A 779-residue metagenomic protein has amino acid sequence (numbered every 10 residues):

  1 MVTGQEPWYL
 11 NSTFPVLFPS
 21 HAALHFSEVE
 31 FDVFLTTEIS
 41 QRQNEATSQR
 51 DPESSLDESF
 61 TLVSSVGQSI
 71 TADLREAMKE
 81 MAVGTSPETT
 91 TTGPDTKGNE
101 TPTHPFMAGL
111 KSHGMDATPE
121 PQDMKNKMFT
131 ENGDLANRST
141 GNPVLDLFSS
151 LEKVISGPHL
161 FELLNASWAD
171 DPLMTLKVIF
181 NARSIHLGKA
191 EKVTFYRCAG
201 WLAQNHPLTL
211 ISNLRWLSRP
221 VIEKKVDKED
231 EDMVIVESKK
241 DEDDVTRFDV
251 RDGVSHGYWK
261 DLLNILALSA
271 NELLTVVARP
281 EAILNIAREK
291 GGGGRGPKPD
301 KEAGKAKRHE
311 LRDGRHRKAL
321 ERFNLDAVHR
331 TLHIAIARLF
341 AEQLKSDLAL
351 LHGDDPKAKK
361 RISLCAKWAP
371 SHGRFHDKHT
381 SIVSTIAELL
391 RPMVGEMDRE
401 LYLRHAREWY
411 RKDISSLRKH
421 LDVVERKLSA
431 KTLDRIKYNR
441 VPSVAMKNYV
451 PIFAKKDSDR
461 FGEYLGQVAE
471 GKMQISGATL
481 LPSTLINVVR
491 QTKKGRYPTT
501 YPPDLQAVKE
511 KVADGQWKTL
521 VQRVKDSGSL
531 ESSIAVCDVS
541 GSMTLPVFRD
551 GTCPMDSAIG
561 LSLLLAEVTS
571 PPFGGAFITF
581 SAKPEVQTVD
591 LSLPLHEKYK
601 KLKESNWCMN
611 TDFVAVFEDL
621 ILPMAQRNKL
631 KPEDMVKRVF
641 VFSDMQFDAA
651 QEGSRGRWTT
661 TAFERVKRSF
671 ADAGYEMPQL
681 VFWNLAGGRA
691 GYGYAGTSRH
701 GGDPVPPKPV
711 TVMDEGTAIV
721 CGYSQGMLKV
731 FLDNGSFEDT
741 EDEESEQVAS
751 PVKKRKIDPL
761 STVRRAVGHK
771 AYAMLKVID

Functional and structural regions predicted by a protein language model:
V2-S557, T569-D779: Long lumenal/extracellular ectodomains of secretory and single-pass membrane proteins
A566: Substrate-binding cleft of carbohydrate-active enzyme catalytic domains
